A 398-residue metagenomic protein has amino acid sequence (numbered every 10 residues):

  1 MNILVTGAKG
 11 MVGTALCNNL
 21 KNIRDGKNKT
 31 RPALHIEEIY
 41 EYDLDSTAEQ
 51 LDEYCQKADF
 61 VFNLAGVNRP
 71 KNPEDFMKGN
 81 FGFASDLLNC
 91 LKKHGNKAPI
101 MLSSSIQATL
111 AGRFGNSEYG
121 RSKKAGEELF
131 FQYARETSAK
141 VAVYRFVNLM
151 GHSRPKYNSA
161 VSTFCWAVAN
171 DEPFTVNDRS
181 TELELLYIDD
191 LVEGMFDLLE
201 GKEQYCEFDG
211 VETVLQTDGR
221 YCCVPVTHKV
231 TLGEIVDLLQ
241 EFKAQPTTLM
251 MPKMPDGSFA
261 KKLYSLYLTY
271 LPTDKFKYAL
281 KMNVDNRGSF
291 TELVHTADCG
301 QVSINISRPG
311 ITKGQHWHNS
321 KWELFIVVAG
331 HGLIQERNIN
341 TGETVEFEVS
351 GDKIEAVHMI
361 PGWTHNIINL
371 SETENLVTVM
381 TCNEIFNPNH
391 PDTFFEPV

Functional and structural regions predicted by a protein language model:
M1-G26: N-terminal Rossmann NAD(P)H-binding glycine-rich loop of SDR-like oxidoreductase domains
L44-G82, D86, C90-K93, Q107-F114: NAD(P)H-binding glycine-rich loop region in Rossmannoid oxidoreductase-like domains and their noncatalytic homologs
S85-E127, A142: Conserved Rossmann-fold NAD(P)-dependent oxidoreductase catalytic core, especially the SDR/UDP-sugar
F131-L183, I188-K202, I235: NAD(P)-dependent short-chain dehydrogenase/reductase
D197, G201-M282: Mid/C-terminal beta-alpha module of Rossmann-like enzyme folds, strongest in SDR-family dehydrogenases/epimerases
K275-Q315: A short glycine-rich, His/Asp/Glu-containing loop-to-beta-strand
N338-W363: Short acidic-glycine-tyrosine-enriched beta hairpin
T341-E343, I368-V398: Double-stranded beta-helix
